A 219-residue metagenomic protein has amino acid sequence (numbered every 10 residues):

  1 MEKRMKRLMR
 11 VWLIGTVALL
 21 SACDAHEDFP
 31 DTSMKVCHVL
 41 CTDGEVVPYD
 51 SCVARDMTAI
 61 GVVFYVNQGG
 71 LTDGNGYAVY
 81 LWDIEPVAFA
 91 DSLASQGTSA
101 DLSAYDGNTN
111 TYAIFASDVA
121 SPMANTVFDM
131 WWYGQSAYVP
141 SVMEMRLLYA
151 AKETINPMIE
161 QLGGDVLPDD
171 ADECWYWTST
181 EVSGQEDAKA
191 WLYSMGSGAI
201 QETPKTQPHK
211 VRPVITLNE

Functional and structural regions predicted by a protein language model:
M1-S21: Sec-dependent bacterial lipoprotein signal peptides
M5-R10, W177, R212-P213: N-terminal, helix-rich and Lys/Arg-enriched segments in bacterial and organellar proteins
C23-Y133, K205-E219: Short, compositionally biased
V79, V139-P140: Short hydrophobic beta-strand that contains or immediately precedes a catalytic carboxylate
A116, S121-S136, V142-S194: An exposed tryptophan-centered "aromatic clamp" motif
S197-P204: Carbohydrate-recognition loop of C-type lectin domains
